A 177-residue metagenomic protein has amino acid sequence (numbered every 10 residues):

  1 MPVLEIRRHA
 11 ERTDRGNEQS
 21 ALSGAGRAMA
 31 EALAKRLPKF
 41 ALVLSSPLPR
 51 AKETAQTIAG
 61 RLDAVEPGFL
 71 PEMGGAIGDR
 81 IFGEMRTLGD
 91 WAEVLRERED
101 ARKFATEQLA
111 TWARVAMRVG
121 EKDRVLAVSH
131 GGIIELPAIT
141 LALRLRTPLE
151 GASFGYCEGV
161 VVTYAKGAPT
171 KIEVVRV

Functional and structural regions predicted by a protein language model:
M1-P67, E93-A101, P148, F154-Y164: Active-site-proximal alpha-helix that buttresses catalytic centers in soluble enzyme cores
P2-R8, L44, V119-S129, I133: Beta-strand elements within well-structured catalytic alpha/beta cores of enzymes that handle phosphate/sulfate esters
E11-T13, P49-R50, G131-I134, L141 (+2 more regions): Short, solvent-exposed loop/turn segments at secondary-structure junctions
A32, R36, T54-T57, T111-V115 (+1 more regions): Amphipathic alpha-helical segments that form well-ordered structural scaffolds and often line/cohere around active
R36, P71-E84, D90, E121-D123 (+1 more regions): Acidic, low-complexity terminal tails and accessory targeting/binding regions of phosphate-metabolizing enzymes
P47-A51, F69-M73, S129-I133: Short, conserved alpha-helical segments within structured domains
G89-K122: Internal catalytic-core helix/loop-beta-alpha segment that presents or stabilizes conserved functional determinants
Q108-W112, I133, E158: Internal, well-ordered alpha-helical segments in soluble enzyme and binding-protein domains
